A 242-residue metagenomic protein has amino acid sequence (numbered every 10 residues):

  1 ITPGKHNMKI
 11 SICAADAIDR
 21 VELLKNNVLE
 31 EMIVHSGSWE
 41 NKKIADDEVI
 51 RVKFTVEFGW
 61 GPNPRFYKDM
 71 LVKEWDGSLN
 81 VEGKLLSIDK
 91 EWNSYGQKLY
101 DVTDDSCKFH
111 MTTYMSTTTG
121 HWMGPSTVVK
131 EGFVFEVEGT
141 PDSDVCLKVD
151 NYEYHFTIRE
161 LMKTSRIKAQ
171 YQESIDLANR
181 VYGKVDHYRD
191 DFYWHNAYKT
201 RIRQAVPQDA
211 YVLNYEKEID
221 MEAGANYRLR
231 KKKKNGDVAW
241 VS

Functional and structural regions predicted by a protein language model:
I1-S242: C-terminal functional module detector
